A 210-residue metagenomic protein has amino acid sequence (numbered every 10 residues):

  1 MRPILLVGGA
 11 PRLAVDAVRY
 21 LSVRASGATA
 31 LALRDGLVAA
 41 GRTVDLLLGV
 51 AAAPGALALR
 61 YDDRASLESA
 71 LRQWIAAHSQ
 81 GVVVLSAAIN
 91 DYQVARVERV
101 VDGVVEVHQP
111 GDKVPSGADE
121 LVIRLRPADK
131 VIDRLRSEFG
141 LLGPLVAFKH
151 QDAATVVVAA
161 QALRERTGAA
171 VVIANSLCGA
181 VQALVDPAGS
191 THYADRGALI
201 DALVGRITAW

Functional and structural regions predicted by a protein language model:
M1-W210: A cross-family phosphate/adenosyl-ligand binding-site feature
